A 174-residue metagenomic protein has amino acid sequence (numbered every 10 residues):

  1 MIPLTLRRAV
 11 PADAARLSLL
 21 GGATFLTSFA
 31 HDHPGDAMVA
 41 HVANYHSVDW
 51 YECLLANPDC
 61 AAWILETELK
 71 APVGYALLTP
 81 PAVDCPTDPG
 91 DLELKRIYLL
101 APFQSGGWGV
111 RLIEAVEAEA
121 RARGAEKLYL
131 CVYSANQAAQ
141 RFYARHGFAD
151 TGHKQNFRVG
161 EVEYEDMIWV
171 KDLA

Functional and structural regions predicted by a protein language model:
M1: Short, conserved catalytic or adaptor-binding loops enriched in Gly and charged residues
L4, R8-A14, S18-D32, A37-P102 (+5 more regions): Acetyl-CoA-dependent GNAT
W63, D88-L92, E126-Y129, Y133-A149 (+1 more regions): C-terminal "cap" of GNAT-fold acetyltransferases
G107: Glycine-rich phosphate-binding loop
